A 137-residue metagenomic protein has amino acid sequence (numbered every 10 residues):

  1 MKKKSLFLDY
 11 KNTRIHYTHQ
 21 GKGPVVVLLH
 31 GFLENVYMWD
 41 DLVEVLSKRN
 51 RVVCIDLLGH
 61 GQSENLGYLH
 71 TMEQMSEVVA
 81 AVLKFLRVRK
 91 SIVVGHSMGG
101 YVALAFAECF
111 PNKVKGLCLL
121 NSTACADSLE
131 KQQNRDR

Functional and structural regions predicted by a protein language model:
M1-L6: An N-terminal hydrophobic leader/cap segment in hydrolases
Y10-T13, T18-Q20, D41, V53-V94 (+1 more regions): Active-site loop/oxyanion-hole signature of alpha/beta-hydrolase fold enzymes
Q20-V25, N50: Proline/glycine-enriched tight loop/beta-turn segments at coil->beta junctions that connect or precede beta-strands
G23, G31-E34, S97: Active-site glycine-rich loops that stabilize anionic/oxyanionic intermediates across multiple enzyme folds
V27, V53-I55, H96, L120: The conserved SAM/SAH-binding core of class I Rossmann-like methyltransferase domains, concentrating on the hydrophobic
G31-D41, V52: Serine-hydrolase catalytic-loop signature spanning alpha/beta hydrolases and amidase-signature enzymes
L33, L57-G61, A124: Alpha/beta-hydrolase active-site loop signature
Y101-C109, K113-R137: Flexible "cap/lid" loop of the alpha/beta hydrolase fold
